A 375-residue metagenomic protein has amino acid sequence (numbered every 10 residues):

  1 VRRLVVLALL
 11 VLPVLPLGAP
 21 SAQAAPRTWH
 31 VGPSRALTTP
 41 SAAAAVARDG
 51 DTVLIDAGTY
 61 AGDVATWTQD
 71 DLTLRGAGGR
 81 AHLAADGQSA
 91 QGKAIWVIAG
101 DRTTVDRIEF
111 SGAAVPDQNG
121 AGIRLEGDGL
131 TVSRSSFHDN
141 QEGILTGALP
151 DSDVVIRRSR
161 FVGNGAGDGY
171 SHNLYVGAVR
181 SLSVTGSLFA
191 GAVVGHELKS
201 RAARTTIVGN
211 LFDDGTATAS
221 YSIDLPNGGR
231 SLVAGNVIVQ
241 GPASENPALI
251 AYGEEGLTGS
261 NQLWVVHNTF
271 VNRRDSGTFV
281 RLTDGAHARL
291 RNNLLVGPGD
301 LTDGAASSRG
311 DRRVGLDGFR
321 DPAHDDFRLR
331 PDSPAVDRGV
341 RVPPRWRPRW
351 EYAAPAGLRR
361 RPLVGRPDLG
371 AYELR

Functional and structural regions predicted by a protein language model:
R2-A24: Secretory targeting and sorting signals
L10, S21-A24, D49, L83 (+1 more regions): Short stretches within intrinsically disordered, low-complexity N-terminal or propeptide regions
P26-A61, S333-P334, D368: Acidic Gly/Asp/Thr-rich repetitive segments characteristic of extracellular carbohydrate-active and adhesion proteins
S41, A61, A65-D326, S333-P362 (+2 more regions): Extracellular beta-rich repeat passengers
